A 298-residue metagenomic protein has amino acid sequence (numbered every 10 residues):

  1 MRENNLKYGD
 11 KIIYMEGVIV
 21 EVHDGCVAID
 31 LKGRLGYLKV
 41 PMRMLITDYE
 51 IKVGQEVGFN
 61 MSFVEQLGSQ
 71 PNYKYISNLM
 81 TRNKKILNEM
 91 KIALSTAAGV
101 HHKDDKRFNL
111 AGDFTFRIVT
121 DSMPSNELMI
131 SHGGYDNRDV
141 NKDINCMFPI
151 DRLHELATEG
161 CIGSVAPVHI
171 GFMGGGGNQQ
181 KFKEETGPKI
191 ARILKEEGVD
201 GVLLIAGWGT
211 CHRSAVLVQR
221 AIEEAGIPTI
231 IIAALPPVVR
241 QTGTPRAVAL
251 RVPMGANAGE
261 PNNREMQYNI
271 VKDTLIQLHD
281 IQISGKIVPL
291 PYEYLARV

Functional and structural regions predicted by a protein language model:
M1-M15, I76-I86: Short boundary/loop segments of OB/S1/cold-shock single-stranded nucleic-acid-binding domains
D24-I29: Short aromatic-glycine-enriched beta-strand elements
D30, V40-P41, Q70-P71, K103-F108: Short, glycine/acidic-enriched capping/hinge loops at junctions between secondary-structure elements
L35-R43: A short macromolecule-binding patch
M44-N60: Short nucleic-acid-contacting surface segments enriched for D/E, G, S/T with interspersed K/R
S62-E89: OB-fold/S1-family single-stranded nucleic acid-binding modules
K74, K84-V298: An N-terminal assembly and electron-transfer interface module characteristic of large anaerobic redox and radical
